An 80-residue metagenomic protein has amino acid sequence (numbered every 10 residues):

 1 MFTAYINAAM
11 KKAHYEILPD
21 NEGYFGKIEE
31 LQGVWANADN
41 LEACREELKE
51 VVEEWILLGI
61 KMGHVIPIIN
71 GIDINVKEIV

Functional and structural regions predicted by a protein language model:
M1-H14, E46-V80: Short, charged, surface-exposed hinge/linker loops at domain edges that act as mobile lids or interdomain connectors
A8, E30-Q32: Short amphipathic alpha-helical segments, especially helix-boundary/capping motifs
A13, Y24, V34-A36: Structural detector for hydrophobic anchor residues on beta-strands
E16-E29: Short aromatic-glycine-(Arg/Gly/Cys) micro-motifs in beta-strand/loop hairpins
K27, V34, H64: Gly/Ser/Thr-rich helix-start
Q32-E42: A short, exposed loop/beta-hairpin motif centered on an aromatic-Gly-Thr core
